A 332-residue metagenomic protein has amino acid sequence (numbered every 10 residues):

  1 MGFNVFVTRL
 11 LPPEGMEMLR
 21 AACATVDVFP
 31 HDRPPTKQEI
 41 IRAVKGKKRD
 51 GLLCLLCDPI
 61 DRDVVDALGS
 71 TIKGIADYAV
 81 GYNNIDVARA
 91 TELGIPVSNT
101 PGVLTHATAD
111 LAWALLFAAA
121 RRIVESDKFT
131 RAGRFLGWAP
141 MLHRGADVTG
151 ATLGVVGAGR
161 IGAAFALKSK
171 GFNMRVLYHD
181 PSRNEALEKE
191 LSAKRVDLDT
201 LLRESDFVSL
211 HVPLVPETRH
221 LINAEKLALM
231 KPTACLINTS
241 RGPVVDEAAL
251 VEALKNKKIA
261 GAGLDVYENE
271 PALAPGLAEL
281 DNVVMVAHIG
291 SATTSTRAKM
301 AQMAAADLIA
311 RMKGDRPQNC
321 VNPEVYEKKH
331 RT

Functional and structural regions predicted by a protein language model:
M1-S98, N223, K329: An N-terminal-biased, well-structured beta-alpha scaffold segment characteristic of Rossmann-like dinucleotide-binding
A21, W138-P232: Rossmann-like dinucleotide/phosphate-binding beta-alpha-beta segment
F29-D32, Y78-A79, I95-H106, D180 (+2 more regions): Short beta->alpha connector loops at strand-helix junctions that form conserved, small/polar/Pro-enriched
V44-K47, V65, G69, V148 (+3 more regions): A short, aliphatic-rich alpha-helical micro-motif
L56-C57, V80, D206, V212-L214 (+2 more regions): Short glycine-/small-residue-rich Rossmann-like dinucleotide-binding loops
P59, G81-N84, N99, V103-L104 (+3 more regions): Residue-level detector of alpha-helix initiation sites
L93, P101-T152, A164-L167, P317-P323: Phosphate-binding beta-alpha-beta segment of Rossmann-like dinucleotide-binding domains, i.e., the NAD(P)
V97, T233-T332: Rossmann-like dinucleotide-binding domain for NAD(H)/NADP(H)
